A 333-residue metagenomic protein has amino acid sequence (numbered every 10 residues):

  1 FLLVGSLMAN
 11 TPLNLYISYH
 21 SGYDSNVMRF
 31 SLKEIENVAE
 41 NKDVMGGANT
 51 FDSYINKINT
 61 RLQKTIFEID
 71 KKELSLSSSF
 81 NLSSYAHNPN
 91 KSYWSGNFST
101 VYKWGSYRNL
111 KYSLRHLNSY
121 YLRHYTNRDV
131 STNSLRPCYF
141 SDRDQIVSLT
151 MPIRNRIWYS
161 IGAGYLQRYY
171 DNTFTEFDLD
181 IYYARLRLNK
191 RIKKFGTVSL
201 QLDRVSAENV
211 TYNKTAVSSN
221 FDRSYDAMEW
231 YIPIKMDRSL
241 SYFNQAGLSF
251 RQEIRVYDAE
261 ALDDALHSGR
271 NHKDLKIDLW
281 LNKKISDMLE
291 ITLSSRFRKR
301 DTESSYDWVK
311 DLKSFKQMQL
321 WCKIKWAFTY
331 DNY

Functional and structural regions predicted by a protein language model:
A9-S75, A86: Outer-membrane beta-barrel initiation region
Y19, N56-I66, F80, F98-W104 (+6 more regions): Residues on the lipid-exposed face of transmembrane beta-strands in outer-membrane beta-barrel proteins
Y19-S25, I66, F80-A86, W104 (+7 more regions): Transmembrane beta-strands of outer-membrane beta-barrel pores
A48-T50, F67-Y107: Surface-exposed loop and membrane-interface regions of Gram-negative outer-membrane beta-barrel proteins
A48-Y54, N88-G96, S134-S141, F174-Y182 (+3 more regions): Replace "Gram-negative outer membrane beta-barrel proteins" with "bacterial and organellar outer membrane beta-barrel
I69-S75, G105-L114, I153-I161, K193-L200 (+3 more regions): Repeated loop/turn-to-beta-strand initiation elements of outer-membrane beta-barrel proteins
S148-R168, L179-E260: Detector for outer-membrane/organellar transmembrane beta-barrel domains, recognizing the amphipathic beta-strand
S314-Y333: Outer-membrane beta-barrel "beta-signal"
